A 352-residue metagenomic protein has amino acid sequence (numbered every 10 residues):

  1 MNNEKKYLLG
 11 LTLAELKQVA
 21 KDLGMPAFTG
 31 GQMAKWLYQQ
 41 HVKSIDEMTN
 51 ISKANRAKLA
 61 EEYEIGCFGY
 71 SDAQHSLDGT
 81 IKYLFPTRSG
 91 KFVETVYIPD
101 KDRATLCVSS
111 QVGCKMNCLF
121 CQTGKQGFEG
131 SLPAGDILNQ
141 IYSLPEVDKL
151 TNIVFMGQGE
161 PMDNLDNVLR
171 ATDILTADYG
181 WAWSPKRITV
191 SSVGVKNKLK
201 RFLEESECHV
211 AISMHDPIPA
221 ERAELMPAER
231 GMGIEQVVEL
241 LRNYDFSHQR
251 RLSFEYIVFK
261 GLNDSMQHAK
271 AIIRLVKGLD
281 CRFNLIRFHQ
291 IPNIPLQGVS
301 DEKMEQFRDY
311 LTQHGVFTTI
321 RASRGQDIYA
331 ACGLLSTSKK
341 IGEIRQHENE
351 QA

Functional and structural regions predicted by a protein language model:
M1-V93, R242-R250, V258-A352: Auxiliary Fe-S-binding modules of radical SAM enzymes
S76, S109-S110, S191, S213: Short linear Ser/Thr-Pro motifs
I81, V93, A104-V108, M116 (+1 more regions): Generic beta-strand structural signal
S89-I98, D102-R103: P-loop NTP-binding catalytic core
P99-D136: Canonical Radical SAM [4Fe-4S] cluster-binding loop centered on the CxxxCxxC motif and its immediate flanking residues
G135, N139-V147: Ferredoxin-type iron-sulfur electron-transfer modules in oxidoreductases and energy-metabolism complexes
P145-N152, G157-R321: Conserved AdoMet/S-adenosylmethionine-binding subsite of the radical SAM
